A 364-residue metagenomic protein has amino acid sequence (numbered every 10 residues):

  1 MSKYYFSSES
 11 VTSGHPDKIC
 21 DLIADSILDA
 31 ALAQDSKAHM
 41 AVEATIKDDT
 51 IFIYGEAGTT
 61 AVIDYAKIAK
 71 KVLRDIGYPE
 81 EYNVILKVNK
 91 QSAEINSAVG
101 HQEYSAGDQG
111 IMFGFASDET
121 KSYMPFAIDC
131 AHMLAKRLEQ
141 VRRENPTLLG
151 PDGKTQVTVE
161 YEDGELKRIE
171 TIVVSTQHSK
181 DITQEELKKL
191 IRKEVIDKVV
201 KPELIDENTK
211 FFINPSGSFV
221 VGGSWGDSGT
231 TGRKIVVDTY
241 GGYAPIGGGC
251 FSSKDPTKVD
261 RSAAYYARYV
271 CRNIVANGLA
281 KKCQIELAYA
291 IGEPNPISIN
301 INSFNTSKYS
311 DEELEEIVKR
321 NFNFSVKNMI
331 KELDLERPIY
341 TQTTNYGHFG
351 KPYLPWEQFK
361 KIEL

Functional and structural regions predicted by a protein language model:
M1-A41, I46-K47: N-terminal, positively charged regions that mediate nucleic acid binding
S2, K47, D118, Y240-I246: Short connector loops/turns at beta-strand edges and beta->alpha or beta->beta junctions
S7-S10, K67, K71-R74, Y78-V221 (+2 more regions): Glycine-rich, mobile lid/loop segments that gate access to catalytic sites or pores
S13-L32, T120-K136, D255-G278: Alpha-helical support elements that line or immediately flank enzyme active sites and cofactor-binding pockets
A38-V42, G153-V159, T209-I213, A280-A290: A short glycine-rich, hydrophobically flanked beta-strand micro-motif that places a catalytic Asp/Glu for divalent metal
V42-T59, I291-N295: Short, charge-patterned binding micro-sites
K47-D48, K282, A288-L364: Internal helix-turn-beta structural module
I182-I274: Glycine-rich anion/phosphate-binding loop at the beta-strand->alpha-helix junction
